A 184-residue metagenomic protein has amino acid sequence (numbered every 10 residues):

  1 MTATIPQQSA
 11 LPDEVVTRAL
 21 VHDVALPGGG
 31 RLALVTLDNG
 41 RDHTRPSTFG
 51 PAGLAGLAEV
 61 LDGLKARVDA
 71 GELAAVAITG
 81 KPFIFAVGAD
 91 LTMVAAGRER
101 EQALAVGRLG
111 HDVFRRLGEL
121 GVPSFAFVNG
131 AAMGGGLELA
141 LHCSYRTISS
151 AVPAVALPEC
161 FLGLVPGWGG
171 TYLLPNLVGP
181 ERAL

Functional and structural regions predicted by a protein language model:
M1-T79, R115: Conserved CoA-thioester-binding segment of acyl-CoA-metabolizing enzymes
G40, P82-I84, A131: Short glycine-rich anion-binding loops that position phosphate/pyrophosphate groups of nucleotides and phosphorylated
T44, T79-V113, F161-G163: Glycine- (often His-adjacent) and acidic-residue-rich active-site loop that binds/positions the CoA thioester
A66-A70, Q102, R116-V122, T147-A151 (+2 more regions): Secondary-structure transition/capping motifs at alpha-helix termini and the adjoining loop/turn into the next element
L117-L162, P166: Glycine-rich beta-to-alpha active-site loop
G170-L184: Hydrophobic, secondary-structure "cap" segments at the distal end of domains
